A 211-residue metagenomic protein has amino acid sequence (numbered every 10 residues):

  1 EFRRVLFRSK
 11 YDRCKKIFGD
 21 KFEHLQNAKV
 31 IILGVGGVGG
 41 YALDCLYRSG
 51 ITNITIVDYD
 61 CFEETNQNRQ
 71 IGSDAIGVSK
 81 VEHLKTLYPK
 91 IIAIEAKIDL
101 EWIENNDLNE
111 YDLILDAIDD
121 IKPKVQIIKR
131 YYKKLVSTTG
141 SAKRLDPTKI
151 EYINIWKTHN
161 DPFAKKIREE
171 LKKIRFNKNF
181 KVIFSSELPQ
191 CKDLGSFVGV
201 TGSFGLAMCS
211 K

Functional and structural regions predicted by a protein language model:
E1-L6: Short, small-residue-biased leader/transition segments that mark boundaries at the very start of proteins
F7-V30: N-terminal charged helix/coil linker that caps or initiates catalytic domains
Q26-Y47, T55-D58: Glycine-rich adenosine-cofactor-binding loop
G37-G40, I51, I121-K122, F204: Residue-level detector of alpha-helix initiation sites
R48-N53, Y132-K133: Conserved S-adenosyl-L-methionine
I56-L87: Glycine-rich phosphate-binding loop and adjoining beta1-alpha1-beta2 segment of Rossmann-like nucleotide-binding folds
E95-I103: Conserved SAM/SAH-binding loop
L108-L113, D119-P123, L145, K149 (+1 more regions): Glycine-rich phosphate/adenylate-binding loop
